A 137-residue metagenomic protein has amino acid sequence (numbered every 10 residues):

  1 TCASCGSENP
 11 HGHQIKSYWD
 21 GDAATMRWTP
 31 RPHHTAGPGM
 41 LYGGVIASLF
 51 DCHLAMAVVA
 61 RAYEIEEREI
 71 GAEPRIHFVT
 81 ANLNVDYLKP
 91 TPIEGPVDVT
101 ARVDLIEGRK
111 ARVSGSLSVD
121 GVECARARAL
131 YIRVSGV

Functional and structural regions predicted by a protein language model:
T1-P38: Non-catalytic linker/capping segments at the edges of enzyme domains
H11-Q14, R27, T80-N84, D98-T100 (+1 more regions): Conserved beta-strand residues within beta-sheet cores
T25-R61, I65: A conserved, well-ordered hydrophobic junction motif at loop->secondary-structure transitions
W28-P30, Y87, R133: Hydrophobic residues in beta-strands and at strand termini
C52, L83, G115-V119: Hydrophobic alpha-helical segments of small multi-pass membrane proteins
A57-D98: Hydrophobic beta-strand-centered segment that forms part of the acyl-chain substrate-binding groove
K89-V137: HotDog/MaoC-like acyl-thioester-processing domains
